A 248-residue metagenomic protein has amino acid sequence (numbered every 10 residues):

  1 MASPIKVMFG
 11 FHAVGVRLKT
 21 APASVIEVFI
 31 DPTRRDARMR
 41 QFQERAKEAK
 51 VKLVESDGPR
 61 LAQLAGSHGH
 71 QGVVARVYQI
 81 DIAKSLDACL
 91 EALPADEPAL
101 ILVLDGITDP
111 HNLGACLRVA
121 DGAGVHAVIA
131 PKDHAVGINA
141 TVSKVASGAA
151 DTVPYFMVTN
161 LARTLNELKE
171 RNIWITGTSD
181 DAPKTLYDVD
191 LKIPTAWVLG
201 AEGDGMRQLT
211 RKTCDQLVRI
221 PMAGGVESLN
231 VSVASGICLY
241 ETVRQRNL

Functional and structural regions predicted by a protein language model:
M1-E91: N-terminal positively charged helical leader segments and presequences
G10, N112, A120, I175 (+3 more regions): Conserved RecA-like P-loop NTPase ATPase core
G15, G122, T141-A149, Q208-L248: Structured adenosyl-cofactor binding patch, chiefly the S-adenosyl-L-methionine
V16-A23, I30, M39-R40, E91-K184: RNA substrate-binding interface of SAM-dependent RNA methyltransferases
D57, Y78, D105, P131-K132 (+5 more regions): Short beta->alpha connector loops at strand-helix junctions that form conserved, small/polar/Pro-enriched
P59-L64, D81-A83, L161-L165, P183-K184 (+1 more regions): A short acidic, often aromatic-flanked loop/helix-cap motif at beta-alpha or helix-coil junctions that lines enzyme
L64-Q79, A150, P154-V158, K192-G200: Short basic, glycine-rich beta-strand/loop surfaces that mediate nucleic-acid
T176-N230: Active-site/ligand-binding-proximal alpha/beta "capping" segment
